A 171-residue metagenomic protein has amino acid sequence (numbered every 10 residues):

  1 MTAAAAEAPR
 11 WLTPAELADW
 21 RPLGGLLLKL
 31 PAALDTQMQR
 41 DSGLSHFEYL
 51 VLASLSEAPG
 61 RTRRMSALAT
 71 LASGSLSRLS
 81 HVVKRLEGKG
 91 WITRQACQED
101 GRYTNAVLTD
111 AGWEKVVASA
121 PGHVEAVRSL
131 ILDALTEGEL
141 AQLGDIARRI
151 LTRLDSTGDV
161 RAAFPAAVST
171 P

Functional and structural regions predicted by a protein language model:
M1-P14, E137-P171: C-terminal regulatory/oligomerization modules of transcriptional regulators
M1-S42, K89-W91, T170-P171: N-terminal leader segment of winged-helix/HTH proteins
T2-A8, K84-Q142: Charged, amphipathic alpha-helical coiled-coil/dimerization segments
E16, W20-M38, L52, V116-L135 (+2 more regions): Hydrophobic alpha-helical core bundles mediating ligand binding, dimerization, or RNAP-core interactions
A32-S75, A162: N-terminal helix-turn-helix DNA-binding core of bacterial DNA-binding proteins
M65, V83-K84: Short, hydrophobic-biased segments on the C-terminal half of alpha helices that form "recognition helices"
